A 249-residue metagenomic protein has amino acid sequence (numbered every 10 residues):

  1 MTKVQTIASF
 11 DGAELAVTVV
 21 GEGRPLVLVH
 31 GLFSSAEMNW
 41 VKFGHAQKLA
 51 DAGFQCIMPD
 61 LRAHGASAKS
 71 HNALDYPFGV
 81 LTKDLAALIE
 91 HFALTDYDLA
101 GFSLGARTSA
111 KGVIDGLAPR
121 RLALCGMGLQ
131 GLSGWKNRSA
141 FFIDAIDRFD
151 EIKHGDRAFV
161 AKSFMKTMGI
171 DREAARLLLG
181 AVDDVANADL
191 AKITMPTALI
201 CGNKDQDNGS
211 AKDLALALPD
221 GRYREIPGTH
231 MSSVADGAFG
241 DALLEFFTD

Functional and structural regions predicted by a protein language model:
M1-L15: N-terminal cap/lid segment of alpha/beta-hydrolase-fold proteins
A13-A68: Conserved HGGG/HGGXW glycine-rich cap/lid loop of the alpha/beta-hydrolase fold
K48-D51, M58-D98: Active-site loop/oxyanion-hole signature of alpha/beta-hydrolase fold enzymes
R107-F149: Flexible "cap/lid" loop of the alpha/beta hydrolase fold
K162-V185: Hydrophobic, aromatic-rich cap/lid helix
I193, L199-C201: Short beta-strand/loop motif that positions the catalytic acidic residue of the alpha/beta-hydrolase fold
D205-K212: Conserved alpha/beta-hydrolase "acid-adjacent" motif
I226-D249: Catalytic active-site module of serine/aspartate enzymes centered on a nucleophile-bearing elbow/loop
